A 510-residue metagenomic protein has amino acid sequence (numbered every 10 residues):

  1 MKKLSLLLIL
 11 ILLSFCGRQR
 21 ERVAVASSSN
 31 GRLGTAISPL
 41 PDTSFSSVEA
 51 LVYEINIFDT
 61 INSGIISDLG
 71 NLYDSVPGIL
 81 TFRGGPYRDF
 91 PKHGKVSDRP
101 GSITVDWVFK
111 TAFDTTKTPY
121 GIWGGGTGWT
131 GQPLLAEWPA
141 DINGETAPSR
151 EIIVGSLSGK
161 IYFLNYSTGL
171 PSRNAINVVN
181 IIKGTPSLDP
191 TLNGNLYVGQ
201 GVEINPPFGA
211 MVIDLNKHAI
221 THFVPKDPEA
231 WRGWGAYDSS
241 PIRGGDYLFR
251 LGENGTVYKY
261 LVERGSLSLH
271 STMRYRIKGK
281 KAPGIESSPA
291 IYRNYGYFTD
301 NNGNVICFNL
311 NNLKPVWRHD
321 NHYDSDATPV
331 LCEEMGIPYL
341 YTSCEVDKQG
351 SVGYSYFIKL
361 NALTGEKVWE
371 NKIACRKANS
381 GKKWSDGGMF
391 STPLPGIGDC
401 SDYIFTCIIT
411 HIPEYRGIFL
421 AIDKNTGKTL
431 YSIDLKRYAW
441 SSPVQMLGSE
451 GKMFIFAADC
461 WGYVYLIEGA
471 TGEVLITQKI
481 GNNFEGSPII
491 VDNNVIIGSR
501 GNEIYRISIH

Functional and structural regions predicted by a protein language model:
S14-F15: C-terminal motif of bacterial Sec signal peptides marking the signal peptidase cleavage site
N56-G159: Beta-strand-rich domains and repeat architectures in extracellular enzymes and scaffolds, especially beta-propellers
V76-P77, P148-R150, L192-G194, G245-D246 (+5 more regions): Short coil/turn segments that connect the beta-strands within blades of beta-propeller domains
P86-R88, D141, K160, G201-P206 (+5 more regions): Short glycine/acidic-enriched loop and turn motifs that connect beta-strands
F109-I142, A175-T191, Q200-E203, H222-I242 (+6 more regions): Extracytoplasmic beta-rich repeat domains
N165-G169, D214-H218, L261-G265, N309-L313 (+4 more regions): Short loop/turn segments that connect beta-strands within beta-propeller blades
K479-H510: Blade-level signature of beta-propeller repeat domains, shared across WD40, Kelch, NHL, RCC1 and BNR/Asp-box propellers
